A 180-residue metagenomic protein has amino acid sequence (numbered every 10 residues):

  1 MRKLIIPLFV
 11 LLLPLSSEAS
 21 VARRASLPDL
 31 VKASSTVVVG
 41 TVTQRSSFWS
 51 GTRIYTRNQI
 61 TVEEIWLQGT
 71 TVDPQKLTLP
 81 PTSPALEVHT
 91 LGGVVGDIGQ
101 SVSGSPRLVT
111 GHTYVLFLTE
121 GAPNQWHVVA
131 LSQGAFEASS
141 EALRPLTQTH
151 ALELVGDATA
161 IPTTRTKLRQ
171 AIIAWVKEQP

Functional and structural regions predicted by a protein language model:
M1-L4: Positively charged n-region of N-terminal signal peptides that target proteins for export
I6-P14: Bacterial N-terminal signal peptides
L15-A19: Sec/Tat signal peptide C-region and signal peptidase I cleavage site
S20-S34, W49: Short boundary/loop segments of OB/S1/cold-shock single-stranded nucleic-acid-binding domains
G40-V42: Conserved hydrophobic positions within beta-strands
Q44-G51, L67-Q68: Short, conserved beta-turn/loop elements at beta-strand boundaries and strand-helix junctions
F48-T61: Short aromatic-glycine-enriched beta-strand elements
V72, D97-P180: Netrin-like (NTR/C345C) domain of secreted extracellular proteins
